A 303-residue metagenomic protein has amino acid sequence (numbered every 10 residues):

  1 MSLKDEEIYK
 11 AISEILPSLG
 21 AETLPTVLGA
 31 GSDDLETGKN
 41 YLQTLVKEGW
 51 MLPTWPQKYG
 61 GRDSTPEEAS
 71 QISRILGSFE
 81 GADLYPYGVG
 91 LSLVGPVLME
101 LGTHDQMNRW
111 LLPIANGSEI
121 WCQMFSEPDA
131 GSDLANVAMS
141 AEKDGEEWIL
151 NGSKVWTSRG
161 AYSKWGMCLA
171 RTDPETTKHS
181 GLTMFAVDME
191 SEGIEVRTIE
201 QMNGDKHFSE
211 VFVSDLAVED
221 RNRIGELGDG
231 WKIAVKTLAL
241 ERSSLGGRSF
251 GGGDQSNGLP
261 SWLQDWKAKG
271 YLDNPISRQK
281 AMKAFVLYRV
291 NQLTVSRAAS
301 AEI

Functional and structural regions predicted by a protein language model:
M1-G88, D105-R109, P113-N116, K280-M282: Amphipathic, small/basic residue-rich leader segments at the start of a protein or domain
L3, I194-L293: Glycine-rich beta->alpha junctions and the first turn(s) of the following alpha-helix
L24-S32, K267, P275-R278, R289-I303: C-terminal helix-coil-helix/basic helical segment that borders enzyme active sites and/or dimer interfaces and provides
G49, P56, I72, T103 (+5 more regions): Buried hydrophobic positions in well-ordered alpha/beta secondary-structure cores of metabolic enzymes
Y85-D105, G131: N-terminal glycine-rich flavin-associated loop
G117-F125, C168-L169: A short, Trp-centered hydrophobic/proline-enriched beta-strand micro-motif
A130, V155-G160, M202-N203: Glycine-rich phosphate/pyrophosphate-binding beta-alpha loops
A138, E146-E147, N151-R197: A short core secondary-structure module
